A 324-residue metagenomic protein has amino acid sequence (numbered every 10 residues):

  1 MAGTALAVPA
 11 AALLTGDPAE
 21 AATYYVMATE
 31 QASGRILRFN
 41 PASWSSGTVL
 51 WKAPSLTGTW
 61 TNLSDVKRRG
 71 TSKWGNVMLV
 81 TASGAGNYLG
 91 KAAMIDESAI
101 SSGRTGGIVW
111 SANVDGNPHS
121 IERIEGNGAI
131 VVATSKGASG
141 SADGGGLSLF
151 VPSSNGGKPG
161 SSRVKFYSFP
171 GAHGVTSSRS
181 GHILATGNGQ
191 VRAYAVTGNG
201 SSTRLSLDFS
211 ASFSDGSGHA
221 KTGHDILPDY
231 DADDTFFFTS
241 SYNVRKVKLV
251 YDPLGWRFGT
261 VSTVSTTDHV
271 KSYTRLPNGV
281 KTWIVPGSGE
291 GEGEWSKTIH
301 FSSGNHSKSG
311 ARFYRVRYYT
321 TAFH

Functional and structural regions predicted by a protein language model:
M1-G16: N-terminal export signals
A21-W44: An edge-strand/N-cap motif at the start of beta-rich repeat modules
T23-Y24, G75-V77, G126-G128, S180-G181 (+2 more regions): Short coil/turn segments that connect the beta-strands within blades of beta-propeller domains
M27-Q31, N76-G84, V132-K136, G187 (+2 more regions): Recurrent small/Gly-Pro-centered beta-turn motifs in extracellular repeat architectures
S33-F39, G86-I95, S139-S148, V191-A195 (+2 more regions): Structural motif
S43-K67, M78-L79, A93-V114, K158-K165 (+2 more regions): Aromatic (tryptophan-biased) beta-strands that constitute blades/sheets of beta-rich domains
T59-T71, D115-R123, F169-T176, G216-D229 (+2 more regions): Repeated scaffold domains used in trafficking and secretory/extracellular systems, primarily beta-propellers
H219-E290: Loop/turn-rich, solvent-exposed surfaces of beta-rich toroidal or solenoidal domains
